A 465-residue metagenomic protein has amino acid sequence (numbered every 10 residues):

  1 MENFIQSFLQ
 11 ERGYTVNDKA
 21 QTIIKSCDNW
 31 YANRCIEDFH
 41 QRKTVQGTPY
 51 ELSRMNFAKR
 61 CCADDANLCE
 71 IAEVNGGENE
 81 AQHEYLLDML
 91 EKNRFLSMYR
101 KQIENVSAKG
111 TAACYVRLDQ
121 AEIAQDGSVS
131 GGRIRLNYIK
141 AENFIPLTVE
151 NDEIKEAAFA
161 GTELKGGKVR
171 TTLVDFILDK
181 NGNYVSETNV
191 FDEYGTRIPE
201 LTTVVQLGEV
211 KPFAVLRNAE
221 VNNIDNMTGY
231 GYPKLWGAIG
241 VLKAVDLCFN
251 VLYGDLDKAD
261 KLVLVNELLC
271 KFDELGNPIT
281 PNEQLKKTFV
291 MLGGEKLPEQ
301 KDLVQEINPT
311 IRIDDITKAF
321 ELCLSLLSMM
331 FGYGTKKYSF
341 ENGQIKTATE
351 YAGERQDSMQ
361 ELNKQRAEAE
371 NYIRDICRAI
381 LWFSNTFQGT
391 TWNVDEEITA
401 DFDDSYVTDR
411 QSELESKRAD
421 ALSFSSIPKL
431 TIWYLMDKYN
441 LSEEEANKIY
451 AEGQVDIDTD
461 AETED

Functional and structural regions predicted by a protein language model:
M1-T148, E153-I154, E462-D465: Extended, helix-rich architectural segments
K25-R54, E295-M330, K346-N371, E397-Y434: Extended, non-catalytic structural segments that build the interaction scaffolds of large macromolecular assemblies
A113-Y232: Extended, regular secondary-structure scaffolds
L201-G353, D357, D401-D409: Extended, charged amphipathic alpha-helical segments
G332-K346, D375-E396: Short acidic alpha-helical/loop segments enriched in Asp/Glu that coordinate divalent cations
N447-D465: Extended, compositionally biased alpha-helical segments that mediate assembly or anchoring
